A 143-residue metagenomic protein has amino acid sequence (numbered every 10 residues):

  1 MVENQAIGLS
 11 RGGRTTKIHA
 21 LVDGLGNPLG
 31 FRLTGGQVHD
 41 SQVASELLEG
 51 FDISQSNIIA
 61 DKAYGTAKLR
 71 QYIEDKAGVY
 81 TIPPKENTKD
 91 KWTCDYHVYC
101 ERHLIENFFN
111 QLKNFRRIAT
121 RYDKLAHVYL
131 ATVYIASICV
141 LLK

Functional and structural regions predicted by a protein language model:
M1-V79, P83-E86, A136-S137: Polybasic low-complexity intrinsically disordered regions
F51-D52, D95-H97: Short hydrophobic "helix-edge" motifs at membrane interfaces and signal-peptide entry regions
Q71-Y72, K76-A77, N87, Y96-K143: Basic, amphipathic alpha-helical segments enriched in Lys/Arg and hydrophobic/aromatic residues
